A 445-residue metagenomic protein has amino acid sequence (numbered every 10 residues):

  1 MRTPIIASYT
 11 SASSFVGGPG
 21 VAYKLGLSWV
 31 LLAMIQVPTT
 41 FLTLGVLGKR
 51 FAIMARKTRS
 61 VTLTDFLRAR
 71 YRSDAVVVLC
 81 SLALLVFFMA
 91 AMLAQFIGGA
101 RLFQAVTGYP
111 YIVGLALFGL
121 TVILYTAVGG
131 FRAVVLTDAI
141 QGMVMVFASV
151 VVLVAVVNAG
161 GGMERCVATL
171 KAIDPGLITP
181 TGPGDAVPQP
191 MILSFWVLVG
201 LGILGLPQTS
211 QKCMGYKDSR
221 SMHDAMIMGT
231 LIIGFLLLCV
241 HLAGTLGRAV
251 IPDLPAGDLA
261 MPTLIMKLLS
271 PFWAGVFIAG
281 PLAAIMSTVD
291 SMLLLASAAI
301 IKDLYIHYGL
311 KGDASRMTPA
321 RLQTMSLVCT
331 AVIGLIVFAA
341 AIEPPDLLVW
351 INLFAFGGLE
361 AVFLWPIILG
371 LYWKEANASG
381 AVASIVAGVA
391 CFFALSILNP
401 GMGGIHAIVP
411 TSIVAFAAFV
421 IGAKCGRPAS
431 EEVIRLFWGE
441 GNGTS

Functional and structural regions predicted by a protein language model:
M1-S445: Membrane-embedded helix-loop-helix hairpins and adjacent transmembrane boundary segments in multi-pass transporters
